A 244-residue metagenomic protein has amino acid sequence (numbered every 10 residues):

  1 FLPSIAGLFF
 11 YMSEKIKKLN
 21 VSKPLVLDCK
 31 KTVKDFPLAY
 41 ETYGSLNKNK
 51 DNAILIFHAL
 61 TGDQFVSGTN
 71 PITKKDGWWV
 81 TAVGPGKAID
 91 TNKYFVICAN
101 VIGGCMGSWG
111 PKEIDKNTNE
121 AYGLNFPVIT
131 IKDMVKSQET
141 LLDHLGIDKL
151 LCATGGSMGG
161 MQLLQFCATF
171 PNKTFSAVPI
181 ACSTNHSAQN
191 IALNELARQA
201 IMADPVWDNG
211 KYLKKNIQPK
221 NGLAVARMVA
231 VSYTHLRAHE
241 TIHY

Functional and structural regions predicted by a protein language model:
M12-I56: Catalytic-loop region of hydrolases
E41, S45, D51-D115: N-terminal cap/lid subdomain of alpha/beta-hydrolase-fold enzymes
K132-L150: Conserved acidic catalytic loop of the alpha/beta-hydrolase fold
L151, S157-P179, N185-A188: Conserved hydrolase catalytic core segment
T174-V225: A catalytic-pocket lid/entrance helix-loop region that shapes and gates access to the active site across common
T234-T241: Conserved small/polar residues in nucleotide/adenosyl-binding loops
